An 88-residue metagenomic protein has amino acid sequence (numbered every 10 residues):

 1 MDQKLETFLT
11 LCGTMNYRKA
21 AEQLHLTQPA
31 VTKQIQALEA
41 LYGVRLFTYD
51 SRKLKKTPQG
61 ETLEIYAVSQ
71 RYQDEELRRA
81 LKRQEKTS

Functional and structural regions predicted by a protein language model:
M1-K4: Short helix-coil-helix linker/hinge
T7-L11, L63: Short alpha-helical "packing" element that flanks the helix-turn-helix/winged-helix DNA-binding module
F8, A20-A21, L38, T57: Hydrophobic two-helix hairpin corresponding to the core of helix-turn-helix DNA-binding domains
L11-H25: Short helix-boundary/capping micro-motifs
Q34: Residues in the recognition helix of alpha-helical DNA-binding motifs
E39-K56, E61: A short LG(V/I)-centered, amphipathic sequence patch enriched for acidic residue(s) preceding the LG motif
L41, L63-E85: Alpha-helical linker/hinge and terminal dimerization helices associated with HTH transcriptional regulators
